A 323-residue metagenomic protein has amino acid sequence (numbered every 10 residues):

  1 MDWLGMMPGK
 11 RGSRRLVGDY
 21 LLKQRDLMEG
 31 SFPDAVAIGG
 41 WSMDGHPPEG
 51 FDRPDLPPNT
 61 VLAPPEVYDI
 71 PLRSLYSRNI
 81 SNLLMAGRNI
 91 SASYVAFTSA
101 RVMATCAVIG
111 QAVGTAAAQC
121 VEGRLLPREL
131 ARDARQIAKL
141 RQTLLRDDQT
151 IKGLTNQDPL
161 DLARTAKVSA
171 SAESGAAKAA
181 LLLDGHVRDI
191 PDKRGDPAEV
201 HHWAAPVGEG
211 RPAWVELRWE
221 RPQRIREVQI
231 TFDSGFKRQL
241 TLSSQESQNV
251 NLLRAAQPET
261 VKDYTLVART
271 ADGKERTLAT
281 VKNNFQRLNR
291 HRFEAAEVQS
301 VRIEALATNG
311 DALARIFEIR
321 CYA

Functional and structural regions predicted by a protein language model:
M1-R164: Flavin (FAD/FMN)-binding glycine-rich loop and adjacent Rossmann-like elements that form
V17, K23, G185, N284-Q286: Helix N-terminus capping/helix-initiation residues
L62-V67, L72-L75, A92-Y94, S174-G175 (+4 more regions): Short, functionally important structural connectors and interaction interfaces within domains
N82-L83, T165-K167, D263, S300: A residue-level signal for beta-strand positions that form part of recognition/binding surfaces within mature
N89-I90, A172-S174, A307: A broadly conserved detector of short glycine/acidic/proline-rich loop/turn motifs that flank catalytic sites and bind
V95-F97, A179-L181, A314: Short conserved micro-motifs at the rims of enzyme active sites and ligand-binding pockets
D158-K193: Predominantly extracellular/luminal regions of secreted and cell-surface proteins, especially disulfide-bonded
R194-T277, K282-A323: Aromatic, loop-rich ligand-recognition surfaces of beta-strand-rich domains
